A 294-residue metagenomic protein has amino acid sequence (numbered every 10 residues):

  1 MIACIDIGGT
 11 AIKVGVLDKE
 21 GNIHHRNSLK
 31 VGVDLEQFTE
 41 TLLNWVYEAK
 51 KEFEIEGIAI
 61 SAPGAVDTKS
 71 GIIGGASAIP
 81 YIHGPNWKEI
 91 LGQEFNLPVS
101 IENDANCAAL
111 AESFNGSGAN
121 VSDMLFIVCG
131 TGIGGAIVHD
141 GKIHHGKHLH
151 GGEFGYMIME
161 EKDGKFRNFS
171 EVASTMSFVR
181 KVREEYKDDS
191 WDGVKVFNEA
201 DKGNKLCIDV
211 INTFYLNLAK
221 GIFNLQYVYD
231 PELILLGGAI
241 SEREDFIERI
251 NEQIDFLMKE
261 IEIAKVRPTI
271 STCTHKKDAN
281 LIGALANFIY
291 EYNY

Functional and structural regions predicted by a protein language model:
M1-G57, T68-S70, E89-L97, A111-V121 (+1 more regions): ATP-binding/phosphotransfer module of carbohydrate and carboxylate kinases, centering on a glycine-rich
N27-L29, S77, K147: Short hydrophobic alpha-helix segments
P63-V66, G130-G132, I240: Short glycine-rich anion-binding loops that position phosphate/pyrophosphate groups of nucleotides and phosphorylated
G71-H83: A charged helix-plus-loop insertion that forms the helical arch/lid used to bind and gate nucleic-acid substrates
V99-N103: General beta-strand structural signal in soluble alpha/beta enzymes
N106: Short alpha-helical segments enriched in small residues
A119-V172: Glycine-rich phosphate-binding loop of actin/hexokinase-like ATP-binding domains
